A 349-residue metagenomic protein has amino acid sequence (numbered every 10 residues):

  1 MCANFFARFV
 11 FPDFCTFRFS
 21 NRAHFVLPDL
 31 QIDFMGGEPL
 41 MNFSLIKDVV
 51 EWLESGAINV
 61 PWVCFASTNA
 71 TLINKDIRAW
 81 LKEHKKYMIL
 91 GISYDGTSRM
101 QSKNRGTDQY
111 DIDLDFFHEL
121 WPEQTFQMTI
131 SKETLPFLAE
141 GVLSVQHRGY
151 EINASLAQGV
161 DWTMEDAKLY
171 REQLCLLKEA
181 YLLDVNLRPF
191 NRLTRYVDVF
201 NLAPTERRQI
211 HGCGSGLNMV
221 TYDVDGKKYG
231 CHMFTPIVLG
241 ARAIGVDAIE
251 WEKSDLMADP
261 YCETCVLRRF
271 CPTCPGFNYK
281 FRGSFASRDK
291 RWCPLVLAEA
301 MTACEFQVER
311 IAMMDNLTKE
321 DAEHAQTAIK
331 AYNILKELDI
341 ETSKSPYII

Functional and structural regions predicted by a protein language model:
A3-A7, F11-M35, N42-D161: Radical SAM/AdoMet-radical enzyme domain recognition
S155-E165, L169-L183: Acidic, glycine-rich loop-and-beta core segments that form the ion-binding/anion-interacting portion of active sites
E172-A203, K227-T273, F277: C-terminal accessory region of radical SAM enzymes
R208-G212, E252-S254: Short Gly/Pro-enriched turn/cap motifs at secondary-structure boundaries
C213-L217: Short, small/polar residue-rich loop motifs at catalytic or cofactor-binding pockets
D223: Short, acidic, Ser/Thr-enriched surface-loop or helix-capping motifs
T264-I349: Radical SAM enzyme core and accessory elements
